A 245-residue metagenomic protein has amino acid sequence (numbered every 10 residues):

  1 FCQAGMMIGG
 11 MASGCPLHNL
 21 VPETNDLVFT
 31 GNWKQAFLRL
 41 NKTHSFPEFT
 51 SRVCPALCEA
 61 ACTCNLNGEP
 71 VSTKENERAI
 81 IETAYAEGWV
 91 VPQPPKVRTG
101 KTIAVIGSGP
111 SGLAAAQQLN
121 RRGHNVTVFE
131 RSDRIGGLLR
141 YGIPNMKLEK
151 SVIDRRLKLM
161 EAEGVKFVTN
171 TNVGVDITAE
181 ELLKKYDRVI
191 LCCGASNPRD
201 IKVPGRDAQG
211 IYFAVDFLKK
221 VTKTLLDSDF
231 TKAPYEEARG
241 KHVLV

Functional and structural regions predicted by a protein language model:
F1-A12, L20-E23, F29-A61, R140 (+3 more regions): Conserved N-terminal/central alpha/beta ligand/cofactor-binding core
M7-I8, P22-K34, G68, V105-A114 (+1 more regions): Short charge-dense sequence patches
M7-S13, F230-Y235: Intrinsically disordered, low-complexity coil segments
S13, L17-R52, A56, N67-V97 (+1 more regions): Ferredoxin-type iron-sulfur electron-transfer modules in oxidoreductases and energy-metabolism complexes
E77-V245: Residues forming the flavin
